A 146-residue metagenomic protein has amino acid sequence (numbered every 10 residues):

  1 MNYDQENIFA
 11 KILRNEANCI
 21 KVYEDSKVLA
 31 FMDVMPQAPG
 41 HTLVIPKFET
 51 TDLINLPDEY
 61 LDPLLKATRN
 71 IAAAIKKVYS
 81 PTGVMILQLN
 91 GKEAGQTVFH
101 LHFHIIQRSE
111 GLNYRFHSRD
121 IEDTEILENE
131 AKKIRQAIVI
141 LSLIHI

Functional and structural regions predicted by a protein language model:
M1-L143: HIT superfamily nucleotide-processing domains
